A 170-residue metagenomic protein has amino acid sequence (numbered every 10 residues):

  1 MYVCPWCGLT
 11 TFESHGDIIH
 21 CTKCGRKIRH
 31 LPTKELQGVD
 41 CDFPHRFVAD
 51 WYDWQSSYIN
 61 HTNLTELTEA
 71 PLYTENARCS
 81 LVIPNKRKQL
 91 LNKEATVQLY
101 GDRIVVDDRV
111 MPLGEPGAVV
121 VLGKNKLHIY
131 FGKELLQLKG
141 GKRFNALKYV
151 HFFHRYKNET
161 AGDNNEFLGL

Functional and structural regions predicted by a protein language model:
M1-D42: Cys/His-rich short segments
F12-E13, I28-H30, E94-G101, L138: Broad, structure-driven detector of short, well-ordered beta-strand segments within folded domains
C21, I104, I129: Short aromatic-centered micro-motifs
L36-T96: Anionic N-terminal interaction surfaces
S80-K126: Phosphoinositide-binding peripheral membrane targeting modules
G114-L170: Acidic, Ser/Thr- and proline-rich intrinsically disordered linker/docking segments of eukaryotic scaffolds
